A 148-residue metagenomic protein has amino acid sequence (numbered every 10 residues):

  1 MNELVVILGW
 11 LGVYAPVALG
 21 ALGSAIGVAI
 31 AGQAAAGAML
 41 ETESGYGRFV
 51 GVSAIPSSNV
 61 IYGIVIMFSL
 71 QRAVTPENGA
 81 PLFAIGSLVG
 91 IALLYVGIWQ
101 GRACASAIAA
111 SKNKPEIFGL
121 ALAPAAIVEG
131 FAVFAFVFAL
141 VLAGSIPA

Functional and structural regions predicted by a protein language model:
M1-A148: Hydrophobic, small-residue-rich transmembrane alpha-helices and their short perimembrane loops in multi-pass membrane
